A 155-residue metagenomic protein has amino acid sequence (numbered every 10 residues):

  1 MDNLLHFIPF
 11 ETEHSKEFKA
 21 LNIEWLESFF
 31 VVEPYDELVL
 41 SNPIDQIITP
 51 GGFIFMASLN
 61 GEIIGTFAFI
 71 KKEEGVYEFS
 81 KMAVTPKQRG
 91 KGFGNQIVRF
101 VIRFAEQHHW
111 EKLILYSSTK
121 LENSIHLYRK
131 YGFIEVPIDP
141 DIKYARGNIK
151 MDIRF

Functional and structural regions predicted by a protein language model:
L4, F10, E24, E111-F155: C-terminal "cap" of GNAT-fold acetyltransferases
L5-S80, T85-K87, V98-F100, F104 (+2 more regions): Acetyl-CoA-dependent GNAT
E62, T85-R99, H108, L113 (+2 more regions): Conserved glycine-rich acetyl-CoA-binding loop
